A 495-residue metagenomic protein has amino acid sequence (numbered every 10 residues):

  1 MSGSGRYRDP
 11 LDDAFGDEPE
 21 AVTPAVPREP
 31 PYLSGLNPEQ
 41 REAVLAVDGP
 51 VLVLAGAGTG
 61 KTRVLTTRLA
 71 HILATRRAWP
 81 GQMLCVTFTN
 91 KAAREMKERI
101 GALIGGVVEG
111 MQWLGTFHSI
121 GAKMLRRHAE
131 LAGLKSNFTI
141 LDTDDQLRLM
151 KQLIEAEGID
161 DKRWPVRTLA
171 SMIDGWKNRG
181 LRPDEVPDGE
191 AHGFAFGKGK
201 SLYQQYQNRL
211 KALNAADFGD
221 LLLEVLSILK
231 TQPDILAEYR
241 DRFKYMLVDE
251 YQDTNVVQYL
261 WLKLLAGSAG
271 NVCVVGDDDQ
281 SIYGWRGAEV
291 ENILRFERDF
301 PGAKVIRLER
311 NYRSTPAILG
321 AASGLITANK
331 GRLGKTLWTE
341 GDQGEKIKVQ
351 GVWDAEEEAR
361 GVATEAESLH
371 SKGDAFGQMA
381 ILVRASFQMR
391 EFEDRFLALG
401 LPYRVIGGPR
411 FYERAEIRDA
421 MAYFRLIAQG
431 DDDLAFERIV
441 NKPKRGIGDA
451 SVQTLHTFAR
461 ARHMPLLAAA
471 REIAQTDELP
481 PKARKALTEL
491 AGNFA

Functional and structural regions predicted by a protein language model:
M1-P31: Acidic, low-complexity intrinsically disordered tails
A25, E29-A55, R63-L65, A70 (+7 more regions): Conserved helicase NTPase motor core
G49, A78-M83, E109-M111, L149 (+6 more regions): Short glycine-/polar-rich loops that comprise or flank the Walker A/P-loop and associated switch/sensor motifs
V53, T59-L65, A129, P301-K304 (+4 more regions): Helicase P-loop NTPase motor core
T59, N90-A93, H118-G121, G175 (+9 more regions): Conserved nucleotide-binding/hydrolysis micro-motifs of P-loop NTPases
G81-M172, K177, D184-E190, S201 (+3 more regions): Conserved P-loop NTPase-based nucleic-acid remodeling module centered on helicase motor cores
I120, E155, D299-F300, G341-K346 (+1 more regions): ATPase/helicase motor core of nucleic-acid motors
M124-A129, Y283-D299, A322-S323: Short regulatory helix/loop adjacent to the ATP-binding pocket of P-loop NTPases
